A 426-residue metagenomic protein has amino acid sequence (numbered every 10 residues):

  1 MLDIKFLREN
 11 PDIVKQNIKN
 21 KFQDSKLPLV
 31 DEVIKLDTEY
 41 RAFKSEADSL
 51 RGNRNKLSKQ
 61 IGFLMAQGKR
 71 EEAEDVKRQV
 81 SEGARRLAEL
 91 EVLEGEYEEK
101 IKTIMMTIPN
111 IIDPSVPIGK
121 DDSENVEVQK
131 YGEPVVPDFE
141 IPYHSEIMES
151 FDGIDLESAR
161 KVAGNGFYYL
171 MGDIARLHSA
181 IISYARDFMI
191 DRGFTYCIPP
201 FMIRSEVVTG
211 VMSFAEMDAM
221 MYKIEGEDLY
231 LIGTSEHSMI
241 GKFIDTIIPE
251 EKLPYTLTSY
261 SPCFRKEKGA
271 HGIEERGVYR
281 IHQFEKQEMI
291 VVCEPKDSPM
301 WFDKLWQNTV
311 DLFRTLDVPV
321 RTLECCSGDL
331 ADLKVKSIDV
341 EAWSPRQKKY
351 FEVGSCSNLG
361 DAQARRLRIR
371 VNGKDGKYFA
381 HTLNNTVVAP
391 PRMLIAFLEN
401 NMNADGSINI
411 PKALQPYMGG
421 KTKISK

Functional and structural regions predicted by a protein language model:
M1-P134, E149, G153: N-terminal alpha-helical targeting/anchoring segments
L27, K130-K426: TRNA-recognition modules of translation machinery and tRNA-sensing kinases, especially anticodon-binding
